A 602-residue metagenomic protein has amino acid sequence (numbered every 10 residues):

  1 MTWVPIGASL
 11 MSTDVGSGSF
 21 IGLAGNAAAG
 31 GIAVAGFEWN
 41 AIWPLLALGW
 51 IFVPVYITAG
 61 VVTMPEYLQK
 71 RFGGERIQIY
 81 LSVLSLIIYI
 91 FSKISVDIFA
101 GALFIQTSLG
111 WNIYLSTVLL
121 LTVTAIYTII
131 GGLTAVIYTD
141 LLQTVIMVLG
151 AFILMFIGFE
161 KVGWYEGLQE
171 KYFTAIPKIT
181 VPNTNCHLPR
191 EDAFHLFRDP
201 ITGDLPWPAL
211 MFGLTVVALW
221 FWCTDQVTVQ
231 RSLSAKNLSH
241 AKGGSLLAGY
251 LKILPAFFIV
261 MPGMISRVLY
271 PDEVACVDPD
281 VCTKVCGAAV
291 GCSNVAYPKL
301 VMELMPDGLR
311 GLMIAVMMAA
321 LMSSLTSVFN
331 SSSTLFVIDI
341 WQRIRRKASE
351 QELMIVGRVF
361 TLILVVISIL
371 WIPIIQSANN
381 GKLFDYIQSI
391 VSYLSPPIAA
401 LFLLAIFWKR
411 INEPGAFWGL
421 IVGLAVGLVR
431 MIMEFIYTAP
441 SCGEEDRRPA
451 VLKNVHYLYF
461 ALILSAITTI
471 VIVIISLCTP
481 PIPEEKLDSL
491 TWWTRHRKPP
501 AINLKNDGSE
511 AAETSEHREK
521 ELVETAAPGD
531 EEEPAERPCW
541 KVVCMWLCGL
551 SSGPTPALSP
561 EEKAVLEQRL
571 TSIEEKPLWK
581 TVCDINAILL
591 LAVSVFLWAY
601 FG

Functional and structural regions predicted by a protein language model:
M1-G602: Membrane-embedded helix-loop-helix hairpins and adjacent transmembrane boundary segments in multi-pass transporters
